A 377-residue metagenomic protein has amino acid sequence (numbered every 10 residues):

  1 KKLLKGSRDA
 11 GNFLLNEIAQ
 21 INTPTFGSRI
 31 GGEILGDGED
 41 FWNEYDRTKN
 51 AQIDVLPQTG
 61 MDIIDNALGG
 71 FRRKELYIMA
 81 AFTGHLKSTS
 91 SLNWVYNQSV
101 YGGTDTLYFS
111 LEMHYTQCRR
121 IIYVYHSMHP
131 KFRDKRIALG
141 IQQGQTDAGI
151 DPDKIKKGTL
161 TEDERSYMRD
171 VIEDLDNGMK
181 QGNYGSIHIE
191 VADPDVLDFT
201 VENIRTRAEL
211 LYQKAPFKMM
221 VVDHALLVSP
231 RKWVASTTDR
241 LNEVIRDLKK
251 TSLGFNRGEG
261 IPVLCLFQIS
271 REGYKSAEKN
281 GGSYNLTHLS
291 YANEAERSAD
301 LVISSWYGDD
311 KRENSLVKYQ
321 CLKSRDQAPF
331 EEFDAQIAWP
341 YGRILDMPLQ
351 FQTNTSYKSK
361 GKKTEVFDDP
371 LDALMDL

Functional and structural regions predicted by a protein language model:
K1-W42, T48-K49, T104: Short, small/acidic-rich helices and loops at N termini and domain boundaries of DNA replication/processing enzymes
G36-N66: N-terminal pre-Walker A segment at the start of P-loop NTPase domains
N66, G103-P216, E332-A335: Cytosolic-facing regulatory segments adjacent to core modules
A67-K74: Phosphate-binding P-loop
Y77-A80, L107: Short hydrophobic/aromatic beta-strand immediately N-terminal to the Walker A/P-loop
L86-K87: Conserved glycine(s) of the Walker
S90-W94: Hydrophobic positions on the alpha1 helix immediately C-terminal to the Walker A/P-loop
D134, Q143-D147, E173-G185, D198-M220 (+2 more regions): C-terminal regions of RecA-like/P-loop NTPase motor modules
